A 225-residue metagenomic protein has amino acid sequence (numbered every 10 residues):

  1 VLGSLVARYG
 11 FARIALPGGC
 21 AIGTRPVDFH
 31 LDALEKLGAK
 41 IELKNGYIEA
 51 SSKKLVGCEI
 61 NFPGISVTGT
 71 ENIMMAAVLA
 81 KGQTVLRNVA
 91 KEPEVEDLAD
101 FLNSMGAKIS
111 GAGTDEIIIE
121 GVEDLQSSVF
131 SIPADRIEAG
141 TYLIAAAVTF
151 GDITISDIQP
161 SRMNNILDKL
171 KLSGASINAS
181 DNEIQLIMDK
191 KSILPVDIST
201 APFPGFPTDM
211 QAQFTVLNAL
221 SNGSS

Functional and structural regions predicted by a protein language model:
V1-S225: Short, structured segments at the rim of ligand-binding sites
